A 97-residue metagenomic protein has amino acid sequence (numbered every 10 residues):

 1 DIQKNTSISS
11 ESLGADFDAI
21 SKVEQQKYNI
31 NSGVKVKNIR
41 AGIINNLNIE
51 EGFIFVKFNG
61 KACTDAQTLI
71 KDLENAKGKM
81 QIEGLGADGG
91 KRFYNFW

Functional and structural regions predicted by a protein language model:
D1-W97: C-terminal recognition in membrane/secretory proteostasis and scaffolding
